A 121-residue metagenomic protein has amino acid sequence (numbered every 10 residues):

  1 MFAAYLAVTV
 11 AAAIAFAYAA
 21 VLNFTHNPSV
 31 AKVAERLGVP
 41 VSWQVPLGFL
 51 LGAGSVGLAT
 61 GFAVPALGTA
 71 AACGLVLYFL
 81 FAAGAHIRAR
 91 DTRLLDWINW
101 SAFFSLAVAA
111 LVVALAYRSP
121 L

Functional and structural regions predicted by a protein language model:
M1-L121: Membrane-interface extramembranous regions
